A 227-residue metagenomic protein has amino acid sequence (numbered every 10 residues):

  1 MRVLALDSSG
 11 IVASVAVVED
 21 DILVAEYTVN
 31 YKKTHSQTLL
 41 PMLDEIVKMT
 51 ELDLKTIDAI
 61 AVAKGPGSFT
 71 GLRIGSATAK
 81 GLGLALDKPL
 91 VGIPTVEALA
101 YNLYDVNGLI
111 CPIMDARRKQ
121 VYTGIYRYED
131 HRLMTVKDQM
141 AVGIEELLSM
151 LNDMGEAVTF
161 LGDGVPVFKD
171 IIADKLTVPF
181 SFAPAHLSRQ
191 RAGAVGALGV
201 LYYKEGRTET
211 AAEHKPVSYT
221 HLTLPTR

Functional and structural regions predicted by a protein language model:
M1-K64, R189: N-terminal beta-alpha supersecondary unit
V3-A5, A61, G71, I110-I113: Short glycine-aspartate micro-motif
A16, Y122-Y126, V217: Conserved hydrophobic/aromatic positions in well-ordered beta-strands
I22, P89-S188: Surface "functional belts" at beta-alpha junctions
A61-L90, T95: DPxDG-like acidic metal-binding loop motif
P184-S218: Glycine-rich phosphate-binding/hydrolytic loop that grips phosphoryl groups
T220-T226: Conserved small/polar residues in nucleotide/adenosyl-binding loops
